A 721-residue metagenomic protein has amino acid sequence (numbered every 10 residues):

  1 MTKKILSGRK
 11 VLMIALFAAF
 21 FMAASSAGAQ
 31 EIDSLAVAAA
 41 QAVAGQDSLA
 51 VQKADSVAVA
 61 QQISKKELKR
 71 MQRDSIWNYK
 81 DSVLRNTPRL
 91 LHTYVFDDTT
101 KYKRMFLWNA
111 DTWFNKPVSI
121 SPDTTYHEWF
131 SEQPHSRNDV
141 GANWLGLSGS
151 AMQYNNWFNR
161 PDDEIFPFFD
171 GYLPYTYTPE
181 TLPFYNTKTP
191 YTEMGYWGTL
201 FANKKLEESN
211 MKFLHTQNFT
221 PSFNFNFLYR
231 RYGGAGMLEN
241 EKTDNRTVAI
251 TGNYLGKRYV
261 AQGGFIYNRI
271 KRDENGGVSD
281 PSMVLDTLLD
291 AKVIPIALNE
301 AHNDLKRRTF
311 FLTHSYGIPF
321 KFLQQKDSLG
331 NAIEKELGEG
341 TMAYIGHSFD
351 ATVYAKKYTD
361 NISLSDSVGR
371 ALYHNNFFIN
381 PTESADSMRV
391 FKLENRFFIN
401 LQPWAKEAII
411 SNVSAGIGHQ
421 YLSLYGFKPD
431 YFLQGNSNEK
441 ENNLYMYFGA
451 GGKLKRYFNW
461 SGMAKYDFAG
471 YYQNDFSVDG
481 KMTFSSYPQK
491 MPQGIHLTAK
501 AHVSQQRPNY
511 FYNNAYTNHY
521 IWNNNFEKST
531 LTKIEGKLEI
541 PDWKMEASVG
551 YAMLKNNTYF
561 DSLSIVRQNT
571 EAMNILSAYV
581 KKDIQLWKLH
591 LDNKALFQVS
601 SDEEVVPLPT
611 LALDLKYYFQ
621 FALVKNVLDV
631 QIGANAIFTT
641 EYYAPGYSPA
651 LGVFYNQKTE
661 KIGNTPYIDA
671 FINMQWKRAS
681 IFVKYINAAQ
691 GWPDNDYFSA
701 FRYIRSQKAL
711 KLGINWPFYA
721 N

Functional and structural regions predicted by a protein language model:
M1-S48, A679, K684, Q707-K708 (+1 more regions): Bacterial Sec-dependent N-terminal signal peptides
T2-K3, R9, Q52, S64-K65 (+2 more regions): Generic cytosolic/nucleocytoplasmic N-terminal low-complexity/intrinsically disordered segments
V11, T187-T189, M194, E300-S367 (+1 more regions): Exposed, low-structure sequence patches enriched in small/polar residues
A19, A23-A24, F201-N203, A235-E239 (+2 more regions): A generic structural signal for short coil/turn motifs at secondary-structure boundaries
Q30-R308, G317-S328, E336, Y487-I495 (+2 more regions): Membrane-proximal, glycine/serine-rich, low-complexity loop/turn segments characteristic of large bacterial
